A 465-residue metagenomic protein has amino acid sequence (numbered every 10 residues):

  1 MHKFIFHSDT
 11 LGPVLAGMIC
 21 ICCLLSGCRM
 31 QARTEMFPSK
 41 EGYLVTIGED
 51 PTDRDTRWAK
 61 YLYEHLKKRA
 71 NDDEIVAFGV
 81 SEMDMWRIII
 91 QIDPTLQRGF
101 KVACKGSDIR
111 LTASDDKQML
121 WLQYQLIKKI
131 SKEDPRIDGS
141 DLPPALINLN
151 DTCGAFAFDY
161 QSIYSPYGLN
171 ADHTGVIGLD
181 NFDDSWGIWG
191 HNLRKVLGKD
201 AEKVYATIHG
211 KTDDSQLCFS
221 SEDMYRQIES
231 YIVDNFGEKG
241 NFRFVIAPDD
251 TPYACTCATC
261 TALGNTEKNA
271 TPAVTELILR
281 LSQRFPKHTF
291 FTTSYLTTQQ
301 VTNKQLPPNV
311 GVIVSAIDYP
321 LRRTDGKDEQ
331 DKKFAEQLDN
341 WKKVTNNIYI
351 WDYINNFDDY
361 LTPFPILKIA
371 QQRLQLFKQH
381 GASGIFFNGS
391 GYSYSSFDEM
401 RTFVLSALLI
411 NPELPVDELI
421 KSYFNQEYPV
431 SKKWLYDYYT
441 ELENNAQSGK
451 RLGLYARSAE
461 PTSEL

Functional and structural regions predicted by a protein language model:
A16-L24: Bacterial N-terminal signal peptides
L24-T34: Bacterial Sec-dependent signal peptides at the C-terminal "C-region" and cleavage site
T34-T46, D53, W58-Y61, H65 (+7 more regions): Feature activates predominantly on carbohydrate-active enzymes
D73-F100: Short, well-ordered secondary-structure micro-motifs within conserved domains or adaptor modules
G79, M85, L408-L465: Catalytic domains of carbohydrate-active enzymes that cleave complex glycans
M224-R226, K332-S431: Structured mid-domain segments that build the active-site/substrate or prosthetic-cofactor binding neighborhood
N265-R280, P308-K327, L408-L414: Acidic, His- and aromatic-enriched active-site or binding-groove loops in soluble protein domains that engage sugars
Y295-D318, L361-K368, Y394-R401: Substrate-binding cleft/loops of secretory-pathway carbohydrate-active enzymes
